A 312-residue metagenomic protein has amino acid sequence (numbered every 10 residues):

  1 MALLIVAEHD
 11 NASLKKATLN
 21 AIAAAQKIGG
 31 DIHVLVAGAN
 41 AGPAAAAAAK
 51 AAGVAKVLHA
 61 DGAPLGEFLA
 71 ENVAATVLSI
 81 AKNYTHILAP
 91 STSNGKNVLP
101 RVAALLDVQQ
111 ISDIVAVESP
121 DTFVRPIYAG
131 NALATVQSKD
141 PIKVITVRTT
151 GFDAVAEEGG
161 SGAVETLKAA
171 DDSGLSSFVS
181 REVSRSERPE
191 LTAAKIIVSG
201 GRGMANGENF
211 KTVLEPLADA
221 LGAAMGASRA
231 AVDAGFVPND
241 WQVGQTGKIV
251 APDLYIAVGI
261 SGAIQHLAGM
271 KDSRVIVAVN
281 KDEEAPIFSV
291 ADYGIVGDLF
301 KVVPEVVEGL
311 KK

Functional and structural regions predicted by a protein language model:
M1-K312: N-terminal glycine-rich FAD/FM-binding segment characteristic of electron-transfer flavoproteins
